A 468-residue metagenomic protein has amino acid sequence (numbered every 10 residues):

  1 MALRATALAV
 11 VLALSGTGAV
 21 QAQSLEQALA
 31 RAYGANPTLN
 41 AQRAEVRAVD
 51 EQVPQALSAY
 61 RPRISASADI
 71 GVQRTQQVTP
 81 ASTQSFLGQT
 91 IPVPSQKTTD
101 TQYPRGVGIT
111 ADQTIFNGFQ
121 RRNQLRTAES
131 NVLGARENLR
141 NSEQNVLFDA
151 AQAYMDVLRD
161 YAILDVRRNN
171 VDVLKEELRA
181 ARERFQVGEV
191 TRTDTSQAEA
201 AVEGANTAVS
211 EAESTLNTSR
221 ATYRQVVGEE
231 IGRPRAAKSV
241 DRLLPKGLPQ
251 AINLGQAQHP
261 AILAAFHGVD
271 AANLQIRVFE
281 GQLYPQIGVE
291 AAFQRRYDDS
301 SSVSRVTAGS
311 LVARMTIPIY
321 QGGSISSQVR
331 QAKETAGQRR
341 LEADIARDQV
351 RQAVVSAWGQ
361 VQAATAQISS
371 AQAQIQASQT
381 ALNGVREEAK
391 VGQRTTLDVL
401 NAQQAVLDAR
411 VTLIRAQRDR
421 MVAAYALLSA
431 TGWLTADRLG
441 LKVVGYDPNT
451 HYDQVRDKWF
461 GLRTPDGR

Functional and structural regions predicted by a protein language model:
M1-Q21: Gram-negative bacterial Sec-dependent N-terminal signal peptides
A2, S142-Q256, Q360, A364 (+5 more regions): Periplasmic alpha-helical coiled-coil/stalk elements that build and connect Gram-negative outer-membrane
V20-D69, T75, T114, I231-D270 (+4 more regions): Bacterial Sec-pathway N-terminal export signals of envelope proteins
Q27, P104-G106, Q152, Q197 (+2 more regions): Transmembrane beta-barrel architecture of outer-membrane proteins
N40, R63-A81, Q96-Q102, D112-N141 (+5 more regions): Small/polar (Gly/Ser/Thr/Ala-rich) solvent-exposed segments that form structured loops/beta-strands/short helices used
A41-A56, S142, V146-V166, E176 (+5 more regions): Amphipathic alpha-helical coiled-coil segments
R74, R415-R468: Acidic, low-complexity, intrinsically disordered peripheral segments
